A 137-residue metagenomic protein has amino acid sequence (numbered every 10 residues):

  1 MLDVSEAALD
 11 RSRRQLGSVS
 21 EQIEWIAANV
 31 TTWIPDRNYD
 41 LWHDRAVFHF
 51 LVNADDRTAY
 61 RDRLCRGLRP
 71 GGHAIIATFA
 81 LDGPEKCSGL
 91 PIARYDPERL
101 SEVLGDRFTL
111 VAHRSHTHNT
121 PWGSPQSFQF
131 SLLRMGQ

Functional and structural regions predicted by a protein language model:
M1-R37, N53-Q137: Class I (Rossmann-like) S-adenosyl-L-methionine-dependent methyltransferase catalytic domain, capturing the SAM-binding
D40: Conserved acidic residues
H43: A conserved beta-strand element that flanks and buttresses the S-adenosyl-L-methionine
A46-F50: Short catalytic micro-motifs in class I SAM-dependent methyltransferases
